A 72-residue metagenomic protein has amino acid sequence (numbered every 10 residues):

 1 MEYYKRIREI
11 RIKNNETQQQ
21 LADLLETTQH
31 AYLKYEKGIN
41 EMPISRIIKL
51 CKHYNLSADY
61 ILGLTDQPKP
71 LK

Functional and structural regions predicted by a protein language model:
M1, I12-K13, E41, K52: Short amphipathic helical patch at the helix-1/turn junction of helix-turn-helix
Y3, I7, S57-A58: Hydrophobic side chains within well-formed alpha-helices
K5-L24, K49: Short basic helix-loop element that most often maps to the first helix and adjoining turn of HTH DNA-binding modules
E26, S45-Y60: DNA major-groove recognition helix of helix-turn-helix/homeodomain DNA-binding modules
E26-E41: Recognition helix of helix-turn-helix/homeodomain-like DNA-binding domains that insert into the DNA major groove
G38, K49, Q67: Alpha-helical DNA-recognition elements
L62-K72: Short, charged recognition helix plus adjacent turn of helix-turn-helix-like nucleic-acid-binding domains
